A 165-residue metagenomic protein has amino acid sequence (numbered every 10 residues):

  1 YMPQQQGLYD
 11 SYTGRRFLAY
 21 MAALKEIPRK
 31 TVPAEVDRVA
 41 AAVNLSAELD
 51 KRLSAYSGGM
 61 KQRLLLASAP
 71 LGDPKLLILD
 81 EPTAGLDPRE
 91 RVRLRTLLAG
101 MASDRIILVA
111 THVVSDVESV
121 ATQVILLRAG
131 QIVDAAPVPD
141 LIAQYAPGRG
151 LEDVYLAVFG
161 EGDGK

Functional and structural regions predicted by a protein language model:
A19, A23, K30-E48: Conserved ABC ATPase "signature" region
R52-Y56: Conserved ABC ATPase signature
L66, L94: Hydrophobic anchor residue at the start of the ABC signature
L77-E81: Catalytic Walker B motif of ABC-type/P-loop ATPase nucleotide-binding domains
V117-S119: A short, surface-exposed alpha-helical micro-motif characterized by mixed small hydrophobic and charged/polar residues
A135-A136: ABC ATPase "signature
